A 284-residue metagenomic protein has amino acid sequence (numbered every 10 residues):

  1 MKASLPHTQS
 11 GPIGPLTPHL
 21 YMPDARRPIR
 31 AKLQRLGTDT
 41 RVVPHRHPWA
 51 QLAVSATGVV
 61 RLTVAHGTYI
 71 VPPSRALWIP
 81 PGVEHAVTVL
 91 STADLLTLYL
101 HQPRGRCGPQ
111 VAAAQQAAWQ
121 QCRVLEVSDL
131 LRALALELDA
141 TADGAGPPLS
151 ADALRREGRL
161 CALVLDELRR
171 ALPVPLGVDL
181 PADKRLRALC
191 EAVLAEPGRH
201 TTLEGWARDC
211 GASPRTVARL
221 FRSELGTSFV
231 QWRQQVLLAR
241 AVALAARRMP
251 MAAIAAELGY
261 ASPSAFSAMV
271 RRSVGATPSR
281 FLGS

Functional and structural regions predicted by a protein language model:
M1-G14, A246-R247, A268-S284: …primarily DNA-binding HTH/wHTH and HhH modules…
M1-V60: Generic protein-terminus/edge-of-domain signal
H66-P81: Short acidic-glycine-tyrosine-enriched beta hairpin
S74, V217, F221, A265-F266 (+1 more regions): Short hydrophobic/aromatic patch on the recognition helix
G82-Q110: Ligand-binding loop in jelly-roll beta-barrel domains
Q120-Q121, A145-C210, S223-Q235: Short, Lys/Arg-enriched, Trp-marked, Pro/Gly-tolerant hinge/linker segments that flank
H200, E204, S223-P263, G283-S284: Terminal helix-turn-helix DNA-binding modules in bacterial transcription factors
R208, R219, S223, A256-E257 (+1 more regions): Alpha-helical residues within the helix-turn-helix
